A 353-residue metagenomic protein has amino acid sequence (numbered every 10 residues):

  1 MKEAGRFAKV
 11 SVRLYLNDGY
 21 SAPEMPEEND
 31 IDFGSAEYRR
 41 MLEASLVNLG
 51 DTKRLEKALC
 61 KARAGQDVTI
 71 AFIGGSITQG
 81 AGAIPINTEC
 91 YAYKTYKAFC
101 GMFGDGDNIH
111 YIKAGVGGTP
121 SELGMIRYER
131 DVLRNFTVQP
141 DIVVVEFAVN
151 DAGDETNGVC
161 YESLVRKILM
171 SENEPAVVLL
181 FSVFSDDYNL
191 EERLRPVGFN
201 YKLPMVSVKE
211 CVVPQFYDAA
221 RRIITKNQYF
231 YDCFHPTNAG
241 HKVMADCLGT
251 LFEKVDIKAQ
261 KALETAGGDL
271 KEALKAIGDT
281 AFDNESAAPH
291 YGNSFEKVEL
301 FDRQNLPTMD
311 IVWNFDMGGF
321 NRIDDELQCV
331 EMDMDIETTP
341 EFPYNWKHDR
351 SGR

Functional and structural regions predicted by a protein language model:
M1-I73, T78-I86, G104-N108, V138 (+1 more regions): N-terminal secretory targeting modules
G5, Y15-G19, R63-Q66, C90-H110 (+4 more regions): Alpha-helical cap/lid subdomain in secreted, periplasmic, or secretory-pathway luminal O-acyl-processing enzymes
